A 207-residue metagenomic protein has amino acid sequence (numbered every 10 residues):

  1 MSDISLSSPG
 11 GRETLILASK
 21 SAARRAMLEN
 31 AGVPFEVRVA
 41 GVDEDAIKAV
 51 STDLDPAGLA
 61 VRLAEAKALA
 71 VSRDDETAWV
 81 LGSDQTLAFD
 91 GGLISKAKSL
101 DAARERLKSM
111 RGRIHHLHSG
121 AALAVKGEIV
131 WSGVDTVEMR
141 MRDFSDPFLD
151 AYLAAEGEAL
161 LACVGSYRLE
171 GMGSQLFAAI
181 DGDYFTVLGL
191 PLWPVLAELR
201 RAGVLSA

Functional and structural regions predicted by a protein language model:
S2-L15, D53-A207: Anionic-ligand binding patches
I4-V33: N-terminal beta1-alpha1 ligand-phosphate binding loop
K20, A40, K126: Cofactor-binding loop segments of dinucleotide-utilizing enzymes, especially the Rossmann-like FAD- and NAD(P)+-binding
A23, D43-D45, I129: Surface-exposed, flexible loop/turn segments at secondary-structure boundaries
N30, A49-V50: Active-site-proximal loop->helix
G32-P34, G203-V204: Short, solvent-exposed amphipathic alpha-helical segments in soluble enzyme and RNA/protein-processing domains
E36-E44: A short beta-strand-loop structural module common to alpha/beta enzyme folds
E44-A49, F89-G91: A short acidic, helix-capping loop that chelates divalent metal ions and anchors anionic groups
